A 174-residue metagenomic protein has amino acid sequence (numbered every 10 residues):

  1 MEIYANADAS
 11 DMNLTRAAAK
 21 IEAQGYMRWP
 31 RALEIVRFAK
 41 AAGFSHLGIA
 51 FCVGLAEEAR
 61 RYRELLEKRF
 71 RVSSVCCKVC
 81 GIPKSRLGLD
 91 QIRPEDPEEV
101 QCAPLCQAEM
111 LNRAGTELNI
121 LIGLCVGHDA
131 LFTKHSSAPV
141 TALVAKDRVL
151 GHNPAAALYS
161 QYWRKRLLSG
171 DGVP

Functional and structural regions predicted by a protein language model:
M1-H46, V53-E57: Electropositive, gly/pro-rich neighborhoods at or near active sites that engage anionic ligands
G25-W29, F51-A59, C80, I122-A130: Gly/Ser/Thr-rich loops at beta-strand to alpha-helix junctions that form or flank small-molecule/cofactor-binding
A39, G43-V53, S74-C76, L118-I122: Short glycine-rich or small-residue beta-strand-to-loop segments that form or flank ligand, phosphate, metal/Fe-S
E58-L65, D129-A138: Short Gly/Thr/Asp-enriched flexible loops that form oxyanion-binding sites at enzyme active sites
E58-Q107: Long, charge-dense
R71-K78, L131, H135-N153: Short, acidic/small-residue loops that bind anionic groups at enzyme active sites
Q101-T116, L124-H128: A short, acidic, amphipathic alpha-helical segment used as a generic capping/interface helix at domain edges
T141-P174: C-terminal functional extensions of proteins
